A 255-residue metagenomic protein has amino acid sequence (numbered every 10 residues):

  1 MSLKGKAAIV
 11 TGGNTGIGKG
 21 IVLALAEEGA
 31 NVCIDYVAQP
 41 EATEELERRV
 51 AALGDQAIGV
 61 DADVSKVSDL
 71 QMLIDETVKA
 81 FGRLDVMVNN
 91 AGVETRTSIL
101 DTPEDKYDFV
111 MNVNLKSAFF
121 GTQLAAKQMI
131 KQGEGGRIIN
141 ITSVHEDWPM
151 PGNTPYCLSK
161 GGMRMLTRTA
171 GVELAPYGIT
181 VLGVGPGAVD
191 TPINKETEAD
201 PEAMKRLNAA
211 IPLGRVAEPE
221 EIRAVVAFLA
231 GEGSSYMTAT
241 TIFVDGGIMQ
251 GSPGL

Functional and structural regions predicted by a protein language model:
A7, N14-G16: Conserved glycine-rich cofactor-binding loop
R83, A175, T180, M237-A239: Short, small/polar-rich loop/turn modules that mediate ligand/substrate recognition or access, typified
S98-I99, P103-M111, L207: Substrate-binding pocket helix/loop in short-chain dehydrogenase/reductase
T122, S159, T167: Active-site helix of classical SDR
K127, V172-E173, S235: Alpha-helical segment proximal to the catalytic Tyr-Lys
S143: Residue(s) in the substrate-gating loop at a strand-loop-helix junction that position the organic substrate next
W148, A227, T238-L255: Short C-terminal tail/terminal secondary-structure segment of NAD(P)H-dependent dehydrogenase/reductase domains
